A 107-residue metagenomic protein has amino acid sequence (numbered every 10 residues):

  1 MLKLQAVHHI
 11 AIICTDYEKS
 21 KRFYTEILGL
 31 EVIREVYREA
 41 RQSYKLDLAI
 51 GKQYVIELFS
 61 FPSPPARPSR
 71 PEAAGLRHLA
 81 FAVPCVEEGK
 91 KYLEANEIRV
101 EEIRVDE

Functional and structural regions predicted by a protein language model:
L4-V7, L76: Core-facing hydrophobic residues within beta-strands of well-ordered domains
H9-A11, D47, H78-A80: Short aromatic/hydrophobic contact patches that present stacked aromatics for nucleic-acid/ligand binding
I12-V55, A95: Core segments of cupin and vicinal oxygen chelate
D16-E18, P71-E107: Vicinal oxygen chelate
E57-F59: Conserved beta-strand in the GNAT
